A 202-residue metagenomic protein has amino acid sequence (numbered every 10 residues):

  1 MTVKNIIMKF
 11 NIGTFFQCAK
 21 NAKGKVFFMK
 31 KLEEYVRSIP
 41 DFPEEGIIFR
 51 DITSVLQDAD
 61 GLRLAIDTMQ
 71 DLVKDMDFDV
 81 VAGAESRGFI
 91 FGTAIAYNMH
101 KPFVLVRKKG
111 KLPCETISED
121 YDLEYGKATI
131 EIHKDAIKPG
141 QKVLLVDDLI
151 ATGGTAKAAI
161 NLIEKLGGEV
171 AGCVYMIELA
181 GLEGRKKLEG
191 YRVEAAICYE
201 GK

Functional and structural regions predicted by a protein language model:
I6-F28: Short, Lys/Arg-enriched N-terminal segments with co-localized hydrophobic residues within the first ~10-30 amino acids
K25-F78, A128: Active-site-facing substrate-recognition patch
F28, L32-E34, A158-K202: PRPP-dependent phosphoribosyltransferase catalytic core
F78-E85: Short glycine-rich phosphate-binding loop at a beta-alpha junction
D79, Q141, A171: Conserved acidic residues
I90-H100, I160: Short Gly/Thr/Asp-enriched flexible loops that form oxyanion-binding sites at enzyme active sites
P102-L144: Short, glycine/charge-rich flexible loops or terminal/linker lids adjacent to PRPP-binding catalytic cores
D148, G153: Conserved G/P- and acidic residue-centered "switch" motifs that form tight phosphate/ATP-binding loops in soluble
